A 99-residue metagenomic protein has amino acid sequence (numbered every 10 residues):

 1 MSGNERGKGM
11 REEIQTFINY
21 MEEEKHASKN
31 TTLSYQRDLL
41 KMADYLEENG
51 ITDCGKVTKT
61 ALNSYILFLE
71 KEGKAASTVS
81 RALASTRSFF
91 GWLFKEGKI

Functional and structural regions predicted by a protein language model:
S2-G7, I14-N30, Q36-I99: N-terminal core-binding DNA-recognition domain of tyrosine recombinases/integrases
